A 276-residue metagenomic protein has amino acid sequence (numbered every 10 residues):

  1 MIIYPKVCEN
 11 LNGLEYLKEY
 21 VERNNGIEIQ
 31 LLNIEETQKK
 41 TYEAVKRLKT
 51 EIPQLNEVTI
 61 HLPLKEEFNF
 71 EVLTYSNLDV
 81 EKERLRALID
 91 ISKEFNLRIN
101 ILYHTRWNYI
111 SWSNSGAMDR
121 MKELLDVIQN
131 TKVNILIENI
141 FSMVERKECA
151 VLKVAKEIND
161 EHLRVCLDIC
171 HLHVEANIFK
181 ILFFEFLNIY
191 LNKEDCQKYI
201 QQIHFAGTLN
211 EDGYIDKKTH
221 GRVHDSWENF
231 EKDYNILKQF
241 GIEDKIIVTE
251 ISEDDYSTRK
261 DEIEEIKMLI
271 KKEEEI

Functional and structural regions predicted by a protein language model:
M1-I2, Y16-E22, E81-K93, L97 (+2 more regions): Histidine-acidic metal/acid-base catalytic patches
M1-R86, D160, R164, K272-I276: N-terminal pre-domain/capping segments
K6-N10, Q30-I34, P63-K65, R106-N108 (+4 more regions): Active-site beta-loop-alpha junctions enriched in small/polar residues
I27-Q30, T59, L102, L136 (+3 more regions): Conserved beta-strand positions in the central sheet of alpha/beta enzyme cores
K39-Y42, N114, K147-C149, K180 (+1 more regions): Conserved strand-to-helix beginnings and helix N-cap segments that scaffold or border functional pockets
A44, Y75, V151-L152, E262-K267: Short, surface-exposed amphipathic charged segments that create phosphate/polyanion-binding patches used for binding
L48-L62, K122-N130, N229-F240: Alpha-helix-loop-beta-strand connector modules within alpha/beta enzyme cores
N69-R164: Active-site acidic/histidine proton-transfer and metal-coordination neighborhood in alpha/beta enzyme cores
